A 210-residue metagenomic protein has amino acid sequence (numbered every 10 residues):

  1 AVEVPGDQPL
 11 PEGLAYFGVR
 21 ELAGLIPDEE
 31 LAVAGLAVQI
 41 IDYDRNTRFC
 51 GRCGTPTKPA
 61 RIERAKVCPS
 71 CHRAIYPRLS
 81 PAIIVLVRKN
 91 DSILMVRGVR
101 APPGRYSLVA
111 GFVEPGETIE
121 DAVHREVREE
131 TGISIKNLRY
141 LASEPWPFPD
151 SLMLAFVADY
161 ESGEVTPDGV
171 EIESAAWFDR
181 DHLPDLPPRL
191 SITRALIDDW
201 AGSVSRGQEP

Functional and structural regions predicted by a protein language model:
A1-I26, V113-S203: Unchanged
D7-R52: A gly/proline- and charged-residue-enriched helix-loop-helix capping module
L36-R88: Cys/His-rich short segments
C53, V96, L186: Residues that scaffold the ATP/ADP-binding catalytic core of kinase and kinase-like folds
I62, L79-S80, S107, D150-S151 (+1 more regions): Short glycine/proline-enriched turns and hinge-like loops at secondary-structure junctions
A65-L108, F112, S134-I135, A158: N-terminal strand-loop-strand
Q208-P210: Short, basic, low-complexity termini and linkers enriched in Ser/Thr/Gly/Pro that act as targeting/leader peptides
